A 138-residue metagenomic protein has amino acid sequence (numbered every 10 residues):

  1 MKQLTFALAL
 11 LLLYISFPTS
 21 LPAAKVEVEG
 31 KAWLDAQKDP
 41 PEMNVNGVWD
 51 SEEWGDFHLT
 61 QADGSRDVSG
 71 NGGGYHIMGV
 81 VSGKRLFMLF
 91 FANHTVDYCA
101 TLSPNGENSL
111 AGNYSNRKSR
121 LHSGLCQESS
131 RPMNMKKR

Functional and structural regions predicted by a protein language model:
K2-V48, E52-W54, N113, H122-R138: Amphipathic/hydrophobic helical signal segments and adjacent flexible N-terminal regions that mediate secretion
G30-G106, A111-K118: Central antiparallel beta-sheet cores of small beta-barrel/beta-sandwich binding domains
